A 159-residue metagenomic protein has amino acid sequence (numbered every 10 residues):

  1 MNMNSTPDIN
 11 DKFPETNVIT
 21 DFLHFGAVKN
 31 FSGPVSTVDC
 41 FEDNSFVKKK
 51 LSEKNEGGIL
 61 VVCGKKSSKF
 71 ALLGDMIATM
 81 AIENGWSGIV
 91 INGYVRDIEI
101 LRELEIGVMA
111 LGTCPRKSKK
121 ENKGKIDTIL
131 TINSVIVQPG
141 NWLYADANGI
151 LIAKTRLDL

Functional and structural regions predicted by a protein language model:
M1-P139, R156-L159: Feature captures the catalytic cores and cofactor-binding loops of soluble hydro-lyases/lyases that act on carboxylate
Q138, W142-A153: Mixed-charge, glycine-accented linear interaction segment located at domain edges/termini
